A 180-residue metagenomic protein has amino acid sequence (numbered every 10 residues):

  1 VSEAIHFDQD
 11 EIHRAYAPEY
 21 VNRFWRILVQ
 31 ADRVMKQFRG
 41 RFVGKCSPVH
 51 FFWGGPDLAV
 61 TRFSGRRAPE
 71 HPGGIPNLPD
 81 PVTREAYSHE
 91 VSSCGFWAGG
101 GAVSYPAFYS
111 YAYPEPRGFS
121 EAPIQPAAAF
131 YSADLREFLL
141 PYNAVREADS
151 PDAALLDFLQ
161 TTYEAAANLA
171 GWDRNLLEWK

Functional and structural regions predicted by a protein language model:
V1-Q9: Mixed-charge (acidic/basic) macromolecular-recognition segments
V1-S2, G40-W53, N168-K180: Short glycine-rich, low-complexity/disordered patches
Q9-A98: Aromatic/basic-lined ligand-recognition segments that form π-stacking hydrophobic pockets flanked by Lys/Arg to engage
K36, E115, A167: Residue-level marker of positions within ordered structural domains that often coincide with functionally constrained
G65, G101, R117, V145-E147: Generic "edge-of-domain/loop-turn" microfeature
H89-L139: Low-complexity, glycine/alanine/valine/leucine- and proline-rich hydrophobic stretches
F130-K180: TerminUS-proximal long segments
